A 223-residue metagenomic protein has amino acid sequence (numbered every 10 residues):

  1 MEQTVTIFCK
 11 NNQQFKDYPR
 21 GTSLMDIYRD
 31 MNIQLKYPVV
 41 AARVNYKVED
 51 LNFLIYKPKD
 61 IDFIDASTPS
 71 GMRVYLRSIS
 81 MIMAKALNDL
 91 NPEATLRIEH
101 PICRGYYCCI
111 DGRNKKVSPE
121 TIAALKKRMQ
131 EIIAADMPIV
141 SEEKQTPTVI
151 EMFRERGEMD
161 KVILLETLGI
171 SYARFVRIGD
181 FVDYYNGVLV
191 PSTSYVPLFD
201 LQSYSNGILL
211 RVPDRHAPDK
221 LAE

Functional and structural regions predicted by a protein language model:
M1-K85, L90-I102, N114-K115, A124-R128: Ubiquitin-like/PB1-type beta-grasp interaction modules and other compact soluble beta-rich domains
F53-M72, A86, T95-E223: Auxiliary tRNA-acceptor-end handling modules of aminoacyl-tRNA synthetases
